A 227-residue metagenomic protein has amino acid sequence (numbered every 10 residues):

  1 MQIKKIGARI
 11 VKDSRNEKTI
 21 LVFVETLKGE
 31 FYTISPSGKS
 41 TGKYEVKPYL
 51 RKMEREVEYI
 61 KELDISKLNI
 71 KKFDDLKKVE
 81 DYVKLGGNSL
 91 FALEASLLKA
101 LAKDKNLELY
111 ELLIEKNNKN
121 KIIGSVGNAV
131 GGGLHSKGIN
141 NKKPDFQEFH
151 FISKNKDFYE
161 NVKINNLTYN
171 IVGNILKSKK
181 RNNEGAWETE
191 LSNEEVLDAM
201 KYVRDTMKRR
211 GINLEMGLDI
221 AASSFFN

Functional and structural regions predicted by a protein language model:
M1-T19: Short, Gly/Pro- and small/polar-rich lid/capping loops
D13-S14, D81-L97, G124-N140: Glycine/serine-rich anion-binding loops at beta->alpha junctions that coordinate negatively charged ligand groups
I20-V24: Short beta-strand scaffold segments in enzyme catalytic cores
T26-K28: Glycine-centered tight beta-turn/hairpin loop motif at sheet-sheet or coil-to-beta transitions
I34-E111: Metal- or metallocofactor-binding catalytic centers and their adjacent structured scaffolds across diverse enzyme
I114-G132, G211-I220: Glycine-rich, aromatic-flanked loop segments that form ligand/cofactor-binding clefts across common enzyme folds
H135-N227: Metal-dependent enolase-superfamily TIM-barrel catalytic cores that perform enediolate-based chemistry
